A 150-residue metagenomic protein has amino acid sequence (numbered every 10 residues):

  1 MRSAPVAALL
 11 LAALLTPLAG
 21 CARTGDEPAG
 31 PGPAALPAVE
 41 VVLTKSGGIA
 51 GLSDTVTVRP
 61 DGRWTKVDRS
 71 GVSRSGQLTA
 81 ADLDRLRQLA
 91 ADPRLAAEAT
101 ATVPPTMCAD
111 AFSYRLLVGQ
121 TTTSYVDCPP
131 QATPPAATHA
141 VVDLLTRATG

Functional and structural regions predicted by a protein language model:
R2-L11, C21-S46, T100-G150: Short, well-ordered, aromatic-rich surface patches in folded extracellular/luminal domains
L15-L18: Bacterial Sec-type N-terminal signal peptides, specifically the leucine/valine-rich hydrophobic h-region
P28-L83: Extracytoplasmic low-complexity, Pro/Thr/Ser/Ala/Gly-rich segments that lie immediately after a secretion/anchoring
P60-G62, D68-S70, A90, Q120 (+1 more regions): A mature extracytoplasmic/lumenal domain signature
G71-S75, R87-L89, V118, T146-T149: Short C-terminal domain-edge/linker segments immediately following a structured domain
S73-T102: Mature extracytoplasmic domains of secretory-pathway proteins
